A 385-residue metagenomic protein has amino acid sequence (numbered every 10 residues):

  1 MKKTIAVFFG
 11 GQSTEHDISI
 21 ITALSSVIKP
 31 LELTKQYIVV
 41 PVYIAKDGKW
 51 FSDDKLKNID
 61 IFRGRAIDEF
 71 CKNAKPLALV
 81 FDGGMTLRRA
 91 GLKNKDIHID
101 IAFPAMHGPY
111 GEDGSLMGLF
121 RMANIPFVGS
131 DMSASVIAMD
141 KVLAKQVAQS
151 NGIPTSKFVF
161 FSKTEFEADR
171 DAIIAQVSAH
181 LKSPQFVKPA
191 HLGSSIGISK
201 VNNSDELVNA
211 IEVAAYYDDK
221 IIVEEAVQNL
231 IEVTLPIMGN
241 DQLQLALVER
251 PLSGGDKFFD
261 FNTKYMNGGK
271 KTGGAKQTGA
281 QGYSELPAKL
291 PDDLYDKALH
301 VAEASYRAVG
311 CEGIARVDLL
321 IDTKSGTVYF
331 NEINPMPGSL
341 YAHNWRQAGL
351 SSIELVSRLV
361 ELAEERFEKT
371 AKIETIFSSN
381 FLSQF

Functional and structural regions predicted by a protein language model:
M1-V128, M132-S133, I137-M139, L143 (+3 more regions): ATP-binding N-terminal substructure of ATP-dependent carboxylate-amine bond-forming enzymes
K3, F9-Q12, Y283, K289-F385: ATP-dependent carboxylate activation and anion-phosphoryl transfer catalytic cores that bind Mg-ATP to form
I5-F9, S13-T14, I20-L24, I28 (+4 more regions): Active-site nucleotide/adenylate-binding loops and adjacent lid/helix of ATP-dependent enzymes
V39, P126-F127, T155, Q185 (+1 more regions): Hydrophobic beta-strand scaffold residues
V40-V42, I221-E225, V233, G310-K324: A short glycine-rich, hydrophobically flanked beta-strand micro-motif that places a catalytic Asp/Glu for divalent metal
A45-G48, F81, G239-Q242, D322-S325: Short acidic-glycine loop/turn motifs at beta-strand connectors
H107-G108, S195, L252-D256, N334-R346: Glycine-rich phosphate/pyrophosphate-binding beta-alpha loops
N202-T278, K289, D293-K297, V328: Phosphate-binding site of ATP-dependent enzymes
